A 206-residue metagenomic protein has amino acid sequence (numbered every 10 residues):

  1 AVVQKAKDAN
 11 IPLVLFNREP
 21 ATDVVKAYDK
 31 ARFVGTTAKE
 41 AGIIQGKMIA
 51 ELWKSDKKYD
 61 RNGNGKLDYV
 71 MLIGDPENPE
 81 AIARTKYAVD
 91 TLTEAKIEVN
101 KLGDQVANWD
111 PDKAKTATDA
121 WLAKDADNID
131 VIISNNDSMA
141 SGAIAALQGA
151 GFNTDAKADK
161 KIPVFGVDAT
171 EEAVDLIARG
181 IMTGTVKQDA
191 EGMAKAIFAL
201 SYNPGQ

Functional and structural regions predicted by a protein language model:
A1-Q206: A residue-level marker of the well-folded mature domains of exported/periplasmic proteins
